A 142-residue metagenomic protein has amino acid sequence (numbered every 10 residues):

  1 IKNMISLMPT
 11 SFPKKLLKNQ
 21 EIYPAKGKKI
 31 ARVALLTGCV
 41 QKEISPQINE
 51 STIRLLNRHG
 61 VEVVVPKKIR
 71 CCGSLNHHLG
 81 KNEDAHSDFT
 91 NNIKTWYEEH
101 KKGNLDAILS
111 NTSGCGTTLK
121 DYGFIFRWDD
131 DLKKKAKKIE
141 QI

Functional and structural regions predicted by a protein language model:
I1-I142: Iron-sulfur cluster-binding electron-transfer modules in prokaryotic oxidoreductases
